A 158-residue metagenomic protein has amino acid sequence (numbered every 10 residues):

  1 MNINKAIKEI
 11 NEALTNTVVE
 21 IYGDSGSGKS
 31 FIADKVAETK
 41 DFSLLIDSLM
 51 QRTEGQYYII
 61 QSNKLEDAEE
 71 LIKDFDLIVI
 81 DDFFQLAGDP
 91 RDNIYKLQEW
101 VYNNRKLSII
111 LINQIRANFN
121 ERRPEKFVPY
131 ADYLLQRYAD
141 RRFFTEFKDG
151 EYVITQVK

Functional and structural regions predicted by a protein language model:
N4, E9-I72: Conserved P-loop
N4-I7, S30, S62-L65, E69 (+2 more regions): Amphipathic alpha-helical transducer elements in NTP-driven molecular machines
I10, V19-I21, A33, F75-I80 (+4 more regions): Hydrophobic beta-strand residues in large extracellular and virion-surface proteins
S27, L49-R52, L65-E66, F83-L86 (+2 more regions): Conserved nucleotide-binding/hydrolysis micro-motifs of P-loop NTPases
T39, R52, L71, L86-D89 (+4 more regions): Conserved, well-folded catalytic cores of nucleic-acid-processing and energy-transducing macromolecular machines
Q61-I109: Phosphate-binding/switch loop-helix module in NTP-utilizing enzymes
N104-K158: Phosphate-binding/switch region of NTP-binding enzymes
